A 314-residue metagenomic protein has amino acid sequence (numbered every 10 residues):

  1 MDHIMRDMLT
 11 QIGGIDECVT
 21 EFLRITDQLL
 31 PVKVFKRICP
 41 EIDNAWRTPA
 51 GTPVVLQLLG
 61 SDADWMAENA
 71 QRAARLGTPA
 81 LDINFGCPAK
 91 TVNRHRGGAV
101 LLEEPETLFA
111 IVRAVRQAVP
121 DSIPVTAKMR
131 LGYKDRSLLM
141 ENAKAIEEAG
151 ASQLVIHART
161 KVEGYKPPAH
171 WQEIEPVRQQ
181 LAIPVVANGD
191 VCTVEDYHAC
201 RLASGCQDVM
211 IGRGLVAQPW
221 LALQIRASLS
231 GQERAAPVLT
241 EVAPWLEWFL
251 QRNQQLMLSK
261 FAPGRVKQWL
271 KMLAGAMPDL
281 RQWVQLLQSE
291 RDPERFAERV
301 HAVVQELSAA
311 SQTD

Functional and structural regions predicted by a protein language model:
M1-R72: Glycine-rich, positively charged N-terminal anion/phosphate-binding segment
I4, A118-P120, L139-Q153, Y165 (+3 more regions): Alpha/beta catalytic cores of nucleotide-metabolism and tRNA/nucleoside-modifying enzymes
Q11-I12, E68-L81, F85-H95, E106-I183: Alpha/beta enzyme core
C18-T20, V54-L58, L81, V125-M129 (+3 more regions): Hydrophobic faces of well-ordered beta-strands that scaffold small-molecule active sites in alpha/beta enzyme cores
L23-I25, L59-S61, G86-P88, K128-K134 (+3 more regions): Active-site beta-loop-alpha junctions enriched in small/polar residues
K33-F35, R96-L102: Short glycine-enriched, charge-decorated loop/helix-capping segments at active-site entrances that position
G60, L102, E106, P168 (+1 more regions): Conserved phosphate-coordination/catalytic loops
